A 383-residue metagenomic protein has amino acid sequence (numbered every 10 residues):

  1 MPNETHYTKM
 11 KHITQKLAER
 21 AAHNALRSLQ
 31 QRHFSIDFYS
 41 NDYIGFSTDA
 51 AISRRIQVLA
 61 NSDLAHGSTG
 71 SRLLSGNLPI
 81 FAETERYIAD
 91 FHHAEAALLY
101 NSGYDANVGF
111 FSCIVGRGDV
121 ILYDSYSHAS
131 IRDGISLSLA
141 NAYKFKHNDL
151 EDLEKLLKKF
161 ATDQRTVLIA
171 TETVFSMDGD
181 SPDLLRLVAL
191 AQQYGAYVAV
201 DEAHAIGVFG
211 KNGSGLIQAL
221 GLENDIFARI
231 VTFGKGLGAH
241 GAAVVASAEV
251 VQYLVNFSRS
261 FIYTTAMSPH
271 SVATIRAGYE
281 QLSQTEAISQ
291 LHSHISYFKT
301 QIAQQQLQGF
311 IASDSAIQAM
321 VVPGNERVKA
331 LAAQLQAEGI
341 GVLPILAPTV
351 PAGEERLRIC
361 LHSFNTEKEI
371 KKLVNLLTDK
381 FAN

Functional and structural regions predicted by a protein language model:
P2, Y7-G67, A196: N-terminal "arm"/small-domain region of PLP-dependent enzymes with the aminotransferase-like
F46-S47, Q290-K299, Q305-G339, L361-S363: Conserved PLP-binding catalytic core of the aspartate aminotransferase-like
A50, R54, V58, S62 (+3 more regions): PLP-dependent enzyme catalytic core of the Aspartate aminotransferase-like
R54, V58-G103, I295: Conserved N-terminal alpha-helix of the aminotransferase class I/II PLP-enzyme fold
F110-A129, L150: Conserved PLP-anchoring active-site segment centered on the Schiff-base-forming lysine
Y143, H147-V200: Active-site phosphate-binding strand-loop segment of PLP-dependent enzymes
Q218-Y253: Active-site PLP attachment segment
A266-Q284, Q290, H294: Structural motif of enzymes handling amino- and sulfur-group chemistry
